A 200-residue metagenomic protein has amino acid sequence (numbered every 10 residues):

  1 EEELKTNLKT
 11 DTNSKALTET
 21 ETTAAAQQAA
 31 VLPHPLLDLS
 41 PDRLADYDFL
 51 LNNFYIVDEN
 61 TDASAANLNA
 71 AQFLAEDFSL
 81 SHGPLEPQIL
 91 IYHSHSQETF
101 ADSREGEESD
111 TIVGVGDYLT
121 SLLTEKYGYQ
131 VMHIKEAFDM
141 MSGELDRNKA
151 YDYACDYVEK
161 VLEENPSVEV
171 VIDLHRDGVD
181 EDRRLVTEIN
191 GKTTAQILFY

Functional and structural regions predicted by a protein language model:
E2-L90: Non-catalytic propeptide/linker segments at domain boundaries
H34, H82, H93-H95, H133 (+1 more regions): Histidine (H) residue identity feature
A75, P84-E86, G114, K126 (+2 more regions): Extracytoplasmic
F78-S81, E159, E188-I189: A generic local secondary-structure boundary/capping motif
P87-E107: Short glycine-rich His-centered loop
Q88-H93, V170-H175, L198-Y200: Soluble periplasmic/extracytoplasmic beta-strand elements of cell-envelope proteins
R104-L119, L123-V186: Catalytic-core regions of hydrolytic enzymes
D180-Y200: A short, glycine/acidic-enriched catalytic loop
